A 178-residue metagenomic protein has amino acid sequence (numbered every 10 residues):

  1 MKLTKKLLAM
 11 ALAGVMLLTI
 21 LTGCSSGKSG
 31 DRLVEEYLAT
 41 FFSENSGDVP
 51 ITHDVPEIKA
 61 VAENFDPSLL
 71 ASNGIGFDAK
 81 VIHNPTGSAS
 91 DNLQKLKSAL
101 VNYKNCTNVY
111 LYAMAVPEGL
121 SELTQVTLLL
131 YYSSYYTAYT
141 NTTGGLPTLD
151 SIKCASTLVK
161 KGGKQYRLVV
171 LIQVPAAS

Functional and structural regions predicted by a protein language model:
M1-A11: Bacterial N-terminal signal peptides that target proteins for export
K2, C24-S26: N-terminal low-complexity, intrinsically disordered segments
L7, S25, L70-G74, L96 (+1 more regions): Aromatic-enriched hydrophobic runs in primary sequence
T19-G23: C-terminal motif of bacterial Sec signal peptides marking the signal peptidase cleavage site
S26-N92: Short, well-ordered surface patches within globular domains
I82-S178: A well-ordered secondary-structure block
